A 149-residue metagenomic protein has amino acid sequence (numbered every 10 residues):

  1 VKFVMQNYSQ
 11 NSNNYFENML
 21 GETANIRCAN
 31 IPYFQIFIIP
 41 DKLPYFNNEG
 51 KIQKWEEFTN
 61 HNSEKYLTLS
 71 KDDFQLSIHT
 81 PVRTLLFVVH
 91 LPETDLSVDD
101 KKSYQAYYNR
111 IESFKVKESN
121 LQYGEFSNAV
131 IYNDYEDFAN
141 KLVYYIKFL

Functional and structural regions predicted by a protein language model:
F3-Q53: Catalytic cores of nucleic-acid endonucleases
N48, I52-L149: Non-catalytic C-terminal interaction segments of nucleic acid-processing enzymes
